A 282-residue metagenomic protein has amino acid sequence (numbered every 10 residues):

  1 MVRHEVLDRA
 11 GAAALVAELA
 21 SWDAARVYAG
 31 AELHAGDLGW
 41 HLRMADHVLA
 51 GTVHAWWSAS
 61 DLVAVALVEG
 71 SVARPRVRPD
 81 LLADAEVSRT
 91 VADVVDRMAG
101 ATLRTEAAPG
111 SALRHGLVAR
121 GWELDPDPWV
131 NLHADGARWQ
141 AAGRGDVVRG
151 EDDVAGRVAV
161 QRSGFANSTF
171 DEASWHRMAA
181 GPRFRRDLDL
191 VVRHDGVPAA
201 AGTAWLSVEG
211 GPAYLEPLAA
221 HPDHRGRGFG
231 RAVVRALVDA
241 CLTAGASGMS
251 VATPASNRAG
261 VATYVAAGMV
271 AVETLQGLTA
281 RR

Functional and structural regions predicted by a protein language model:
M1-L38, P128-W129, A141-F170: Short amphipathic alpha-helix that is part of the acyltransferase structural core
L7, D23-M98, G202-A213: Conserved donor-binding loop and adjoining core beta-sheet/short helix segment in diverse acyl/aminoacyl transferases
L38, M44, V68-S71, F170-A220: A conserved beta-strand-loop-helix scaffold within acyl/acetyltransferase catalytic domains
A64, G121, D125-P128, A200 (+2 more regions): A structural microfeature
E69-R144, Q276-A280: Acyl-donor-binding surface of acyltransferase catalytic domains
A83-R97, A220-P222, G226-T243, V261-A266: Conserved acetyl-CoA-binding loop-helix of GNAT-fold acetyltransferases
L103-A107, L215, M249-T253: Conserved hydrophobic beta-strand within the GNAT/NAT acetyltransferase core sheet that lines the active-site cleft
H115-V118, Y264, M269: Conserved active-site tyrosine of GNAT-family acetyltransferases
